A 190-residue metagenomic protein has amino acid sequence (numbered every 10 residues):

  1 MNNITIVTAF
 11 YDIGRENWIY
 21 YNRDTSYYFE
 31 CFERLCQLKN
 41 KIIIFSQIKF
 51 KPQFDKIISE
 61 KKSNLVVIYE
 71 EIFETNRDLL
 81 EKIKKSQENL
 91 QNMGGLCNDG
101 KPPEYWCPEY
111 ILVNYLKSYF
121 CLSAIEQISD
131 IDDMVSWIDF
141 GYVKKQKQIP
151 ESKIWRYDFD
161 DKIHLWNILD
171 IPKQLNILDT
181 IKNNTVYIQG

Functional and structural regions predicted by a protein language model:
M1-Y27: N-proximal low-complexity "stem/linker" segments adjacent to membrane-targeting elements
Y20-F32, S118, I149-I154: Well-ordered, non-membrane alpha-helical segments in soluble/globular domains
T25-K41, K56-I57: Short, acidic, metal-binding catalytic loop of nucleotide-sugar glycosyltransferases
I43-Q47: Short internal beta-strands
E60-S129: Active-site-proximal specificity loops/subdomain of glycosyltransferases
E109-W166: GT-A fold catalytic core of metal-dependent nucleotide-sugar glycosyltransferases, centered on the diacidic
H164-I177: Short beta-strand-to-loop element that shapes/binds the nucleotide-sugar donor at the catalytic cleft/hinge
T180-G190: A recurrent flexible, glycine/aromatic-enriched loop bordering the glycosyltransferase active site that acts as
